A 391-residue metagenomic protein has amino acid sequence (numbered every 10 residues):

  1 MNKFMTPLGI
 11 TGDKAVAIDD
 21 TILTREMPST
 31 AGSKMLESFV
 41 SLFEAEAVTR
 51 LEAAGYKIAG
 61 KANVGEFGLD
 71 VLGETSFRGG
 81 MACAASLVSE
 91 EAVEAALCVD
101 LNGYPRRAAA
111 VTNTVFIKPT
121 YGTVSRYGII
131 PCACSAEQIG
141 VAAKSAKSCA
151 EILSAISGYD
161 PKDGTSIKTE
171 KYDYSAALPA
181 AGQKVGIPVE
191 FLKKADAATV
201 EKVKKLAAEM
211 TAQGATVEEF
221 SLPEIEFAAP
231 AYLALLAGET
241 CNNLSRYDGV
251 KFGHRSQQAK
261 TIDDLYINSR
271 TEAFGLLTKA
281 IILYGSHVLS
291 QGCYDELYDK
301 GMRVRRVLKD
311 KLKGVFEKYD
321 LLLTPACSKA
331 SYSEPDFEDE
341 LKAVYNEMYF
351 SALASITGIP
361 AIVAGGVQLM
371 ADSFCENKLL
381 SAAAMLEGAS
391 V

Functional and structural regions predicted by a protein language model:
M1-L101, A208-Q213: Gly/Ser-rich catalytic/binding loops embedded in alpha/beta enzyme cores
N2-M5, T49, A53-K57, L101-K193 (+8 more regions): Structural helix-boundary/capping segments
K14-K34, G182, G238-V304, V363-V367 (+2 more regions): Short helix-loop capping/hinge segments that flank enzyme active sites or metal/cofactor-binding pockets
I22, V64-E66, V71, V99-P105 (+4 more regions): Acidic, glycine-rich active-site loops and adjacent beta-strand->loop/helix elements that engage anionic groups
P28-S38, D70, D196-A197, Y332-K342: Glycine/threonine-rich flexible loop motifs
A62-F67, A212-Y232, A364-G365: Short connector loops at secondary-structure junctions
K311-L312, K342-I359: Small-aliphatic-rich amphipathic alpha-helix that forms the alpha element of a beta-alpha
